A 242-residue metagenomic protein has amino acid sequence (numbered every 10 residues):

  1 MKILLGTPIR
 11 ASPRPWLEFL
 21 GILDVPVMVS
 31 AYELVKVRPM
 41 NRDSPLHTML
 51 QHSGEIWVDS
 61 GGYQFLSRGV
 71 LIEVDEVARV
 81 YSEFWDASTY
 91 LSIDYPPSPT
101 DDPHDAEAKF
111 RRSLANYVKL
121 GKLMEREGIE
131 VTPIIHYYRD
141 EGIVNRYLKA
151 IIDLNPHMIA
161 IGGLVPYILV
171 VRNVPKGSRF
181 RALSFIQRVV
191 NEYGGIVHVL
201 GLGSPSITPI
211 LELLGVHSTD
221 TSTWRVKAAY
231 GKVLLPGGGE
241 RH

Functional and structural regions predicted by a protein language model:
M1-E127: Non-catalytic, usually N-terminal nucleic-acid engagement modules in DNA/RNA processing proteins
D94, S222-T223: Residues at the C-termini of beta-strands that transition into short coil/loop
D101-A108, E130-H198, S204-P209, L213-V216 (+1 more regions): Glycine/Thr-rich beta-alpha phosphate-binding loop at enzyme active sites
